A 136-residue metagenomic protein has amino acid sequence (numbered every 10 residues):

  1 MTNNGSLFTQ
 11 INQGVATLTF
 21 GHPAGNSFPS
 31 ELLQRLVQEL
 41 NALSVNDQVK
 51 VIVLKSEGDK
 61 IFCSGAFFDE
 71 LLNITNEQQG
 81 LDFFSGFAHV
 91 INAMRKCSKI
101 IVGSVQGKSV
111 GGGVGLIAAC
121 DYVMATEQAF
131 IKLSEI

Functional and structural regions predicted by a protein language model:
M1-K55, N92: Conserved CoA-thioester-binding segment of acyl-CoA-metabolizing enzymes
Q10, K55, S104, K132-S134: Solvent-exposed beta-strand sheet faces enriched in polar/charged residues
S56-V90, S109: Glycine- (often His-adjacent) and acidic-residue-rich active-site loop that binds/positions the CoA thioester
V90, M94, V110-I136: CoA-thioester-processing core
K99-G107: A short, small-residue-rich loop immediately preceding and capping a beta-strand
